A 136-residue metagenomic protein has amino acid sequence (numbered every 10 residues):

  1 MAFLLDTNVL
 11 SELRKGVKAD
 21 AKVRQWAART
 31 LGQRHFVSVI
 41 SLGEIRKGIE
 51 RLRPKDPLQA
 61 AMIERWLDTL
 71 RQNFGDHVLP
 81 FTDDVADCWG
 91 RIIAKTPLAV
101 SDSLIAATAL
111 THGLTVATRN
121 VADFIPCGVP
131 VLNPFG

Functional and structural regions predicted by a protein language model:
M1, A106, L110-G136: Acidic, PIN/NYN-like endoribonuclease modules and their adjacent C-terminal/linker elements
M1-S38, R51-T69, G136: Short, well-structured N-terminal submotif of metal-dependent ribonuclease cores
D6, E44, D102, N120-D123: Acidic active-site catalytic centers that drive phospho-/nucleotidyl reactions and related ester hydrolyses
L10, L42-I45, A86, F124: A generic structural signal for short hydrophobic patches within well-formed alpha-helices
F36, L79, L132: General small-molecule cofactor/ligand-binding pocket signal
V37-I40, L104: Aromatic- and histidine-enriched alpha-helix N-cap/loop-to-helix transition segments that scaffold the rims
V39-I40, T82, N120, F135: Residues at the C-termini of beta-strands that transition into short coil/loop
K47-R53, A61, Q72-A117: Active-site neighborhoods of divalent-metal-dependent phosphate/nucleic-acid chemistry enzymes
